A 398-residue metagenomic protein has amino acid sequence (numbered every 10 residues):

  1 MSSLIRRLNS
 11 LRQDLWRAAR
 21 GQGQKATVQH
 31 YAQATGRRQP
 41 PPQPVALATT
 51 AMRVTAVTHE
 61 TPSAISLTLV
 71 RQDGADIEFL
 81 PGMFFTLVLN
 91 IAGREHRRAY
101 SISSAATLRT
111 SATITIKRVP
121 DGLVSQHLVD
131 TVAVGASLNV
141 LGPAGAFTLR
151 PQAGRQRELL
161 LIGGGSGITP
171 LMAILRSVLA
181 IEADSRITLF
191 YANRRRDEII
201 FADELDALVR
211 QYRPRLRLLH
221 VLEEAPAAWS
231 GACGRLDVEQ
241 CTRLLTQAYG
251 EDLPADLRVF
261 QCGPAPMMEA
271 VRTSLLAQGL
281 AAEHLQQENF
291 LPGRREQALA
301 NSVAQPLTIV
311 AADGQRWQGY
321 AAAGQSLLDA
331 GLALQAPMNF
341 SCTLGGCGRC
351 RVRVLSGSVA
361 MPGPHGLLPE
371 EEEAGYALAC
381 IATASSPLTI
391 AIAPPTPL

Functional and structural regions predicted by a protein language model:
M1-S10, H127-D313: FNR/FR-type flavoprotein reductase catalytic core
S2-Y31: Helix-rich terminal scaffold detector
G36-S137, L141, G154-E158, N193-R195 (+2 more regions): Ferredoxin-reductase
F84, A136-S137, S326, A333 (+2 more regions): Residue-level marker of beta-strand positions
N90, P143-A144, L355-S358: Short, surface-exposed secondary-structure boundary micro-motifs
E224, A382-L398: Short flanking/linker segments adjacent to small metal-binding domains or redox-active Cys/His motifs
V303-N339: C-terminal accessory/binding modules appended to enzymatic or scaffolding proteins
A336-M361, P369-S386: Local cysteine-cluster metal-coordination motifs and their immediate loop/turn environment, predominantly Fe-S cluster
